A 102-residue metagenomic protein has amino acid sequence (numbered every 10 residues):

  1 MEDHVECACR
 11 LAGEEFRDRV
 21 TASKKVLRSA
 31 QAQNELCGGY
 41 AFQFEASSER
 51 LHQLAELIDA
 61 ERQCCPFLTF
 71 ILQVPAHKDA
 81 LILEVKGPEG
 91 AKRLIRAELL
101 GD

Functional and structural regions predicted by a protein language model:
M1-G39, F67, K86-D102: Long, contiguous binding/interaction regions
G13-K24, S48-Q63: Short amphipathic alpha-helix segments
N34, Q73-P75: Well-ordered beta-strand positions
C37-A41, K78-I82: A generic structural signal for beta-strand entry/edge sites
Y40-F44, F70: Aromatic side chains
Q43-S48, L83-G87: Short beta-strand-to-loop capping motifs
S48-R50, A76-K78, E89-A91: Residues that cap or initiate secondary-structure elements
L54-Q73, A80: Amphipathic, hydrophobic secondary-structure cores in small proteins
